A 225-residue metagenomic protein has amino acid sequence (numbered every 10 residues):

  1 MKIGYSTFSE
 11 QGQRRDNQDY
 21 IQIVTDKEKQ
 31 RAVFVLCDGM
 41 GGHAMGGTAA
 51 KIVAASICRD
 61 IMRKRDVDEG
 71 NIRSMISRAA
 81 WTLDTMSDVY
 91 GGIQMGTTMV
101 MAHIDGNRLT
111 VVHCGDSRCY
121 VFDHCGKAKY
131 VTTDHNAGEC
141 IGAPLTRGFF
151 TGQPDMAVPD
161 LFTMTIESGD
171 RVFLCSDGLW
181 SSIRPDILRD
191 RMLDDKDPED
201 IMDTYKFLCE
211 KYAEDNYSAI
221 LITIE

Functional and structural regions predicted by a protein language model:
M1-E225: PP2C/PPM-type serine/threonine phosphatase catalytic domain
